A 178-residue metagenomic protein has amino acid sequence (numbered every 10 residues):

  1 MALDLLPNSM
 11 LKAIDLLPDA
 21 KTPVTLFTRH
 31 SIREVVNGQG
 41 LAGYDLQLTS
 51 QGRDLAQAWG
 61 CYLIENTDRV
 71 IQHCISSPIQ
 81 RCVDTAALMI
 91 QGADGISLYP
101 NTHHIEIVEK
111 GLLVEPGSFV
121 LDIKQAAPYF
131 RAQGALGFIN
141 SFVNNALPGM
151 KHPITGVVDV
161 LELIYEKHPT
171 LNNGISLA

Functional and structural regions predicted by a protein language model:
A2-H103: Active-site-proximal alpha-helix that buttresses catalytic centers in soluble enzyme cores
A20, N145, K167-L171: Surface-exposed polar/charged interaction patches
L26, I75, V108, I175-S176: Hydrophobic/aromatic beta-strand patches that form the interior of the parallel beta-sheet core in alpha/beta enzyme
E34-V36, A42-Q47, A87-E166: Phosphate-handling substructures
L161-A178: Extended, basic/helix-rich recognition subdomains
